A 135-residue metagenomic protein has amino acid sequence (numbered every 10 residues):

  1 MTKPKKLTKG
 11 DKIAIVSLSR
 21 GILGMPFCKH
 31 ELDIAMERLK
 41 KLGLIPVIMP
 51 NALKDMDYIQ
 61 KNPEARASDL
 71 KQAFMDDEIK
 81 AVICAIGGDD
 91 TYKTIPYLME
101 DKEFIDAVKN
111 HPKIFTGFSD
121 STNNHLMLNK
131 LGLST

Functional and structural regions predicted by a protein language model:
M1-E78: ATP/NTP phosphate-donor binding region
I59-A67, K71-T135: Active-site histidine-anchored catalytic micro-motif
